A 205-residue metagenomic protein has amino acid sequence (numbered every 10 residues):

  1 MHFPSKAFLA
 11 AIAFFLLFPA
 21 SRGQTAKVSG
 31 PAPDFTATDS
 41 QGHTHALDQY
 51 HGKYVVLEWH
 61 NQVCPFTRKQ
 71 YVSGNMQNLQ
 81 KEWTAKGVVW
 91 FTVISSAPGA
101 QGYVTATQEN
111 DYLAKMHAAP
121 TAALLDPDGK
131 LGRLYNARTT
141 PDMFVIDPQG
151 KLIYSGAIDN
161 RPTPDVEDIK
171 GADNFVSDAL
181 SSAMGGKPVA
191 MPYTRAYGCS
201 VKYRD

Functional and structural regions predicted by a protein language model:
M1-L9: Bacterial N-terminal signal peptides that target proteins for export
L9-P19: Bacterial N-terminal signal peptides
L17-D34: N-proximal helix/coil linker or "cap" segments that precede and/or mark the start of modular domains
F35-V55: A short beta-strand-turn-helix
D48-R68, L180: Short active-site neighborhood of thiol/selenol oxidoreductases, capturing the structured segment around
N61-V72, M143, C199-K202: Short, thiol/selenol-centered motifs that function as redox-active sites or metal-ligating centers
R68-M116, P127-L134: Structural microenvironment flanking redox-active thiols in thiol-disulfide oxidoreductases
A122, D126-D205: Thiol/selenol-based redox catalytic cores and closely related redox-interacting motifs
